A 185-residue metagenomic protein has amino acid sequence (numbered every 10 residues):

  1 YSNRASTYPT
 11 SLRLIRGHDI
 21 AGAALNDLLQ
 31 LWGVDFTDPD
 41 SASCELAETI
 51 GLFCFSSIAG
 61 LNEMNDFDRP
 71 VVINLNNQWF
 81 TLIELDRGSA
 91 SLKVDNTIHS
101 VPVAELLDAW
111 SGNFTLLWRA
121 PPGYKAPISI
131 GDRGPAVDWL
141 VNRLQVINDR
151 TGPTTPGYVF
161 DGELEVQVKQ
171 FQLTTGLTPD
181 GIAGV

Functional and structural regions predicted by a protein language model:
Y1, S91, T115, P135 (+1 more regions): Cell-wall glycan-active module
Y1, T7-S111: Conserved active-site-adjacent core of cysteine acyl-enzyme catalytic domains
N3-L12, L116-P127: Acidic/histidine-rich, surface-exposed loop or edge segments in extracytoplasmic proteins
D19-A24, L28, K125, S129-A136: Extracytoplasmic/periplasm-facing segments of secreted or lipoprotein envelope proteins
E105-L107, L116, G131: Surface-exposed beta-strand edges and their flanking turn/coil or helix-capping segments
S111-A120, L140: A structural motif
I128-V137, N142-V185: Short acidic, glycine/serine/threonine-rich helix-capping segments at coil-helix boundaries
